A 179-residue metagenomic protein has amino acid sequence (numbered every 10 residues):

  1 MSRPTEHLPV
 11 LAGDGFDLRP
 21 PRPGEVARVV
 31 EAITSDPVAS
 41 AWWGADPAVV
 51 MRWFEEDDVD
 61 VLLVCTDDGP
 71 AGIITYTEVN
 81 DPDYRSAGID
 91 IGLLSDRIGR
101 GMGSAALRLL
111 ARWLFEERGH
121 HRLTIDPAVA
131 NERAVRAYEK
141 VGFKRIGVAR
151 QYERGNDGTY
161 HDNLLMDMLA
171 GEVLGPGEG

Functional and structural regions predicted by a protein language model:
M1-R52, G171-G179: A short, well-structured alpha-helix characteristic of acyl/acetyltransferase catalytic modules
F16, G69-I73, H161: Glycine-rich phosphate/pyrophosphate-binding loop shared by adenosine-nucleotide-utilizing enzymes
S40-I98, W113, L169-V173: Acetyl-CoA-dependent GNAT
R100-W113, R136-K140: Conserved acetyl-CoA-binding loop-helix of GNAT-fold acetyltransferases
G103, L107, N131-A134, Q151-N156: Short glycine/proline-centered loop/turn elements that form peptide/ligand docking sites
E116-D126: Conserved GNAT acetyl-CoA-binding A-motif
T124-P127, K144-H161: Conserved catalytic-core motifs of GNAT/GCN5-like acyltransferases
Y138, F143, M166: Conserved active-site tyrosine of GNAT-family acetyltransferases
